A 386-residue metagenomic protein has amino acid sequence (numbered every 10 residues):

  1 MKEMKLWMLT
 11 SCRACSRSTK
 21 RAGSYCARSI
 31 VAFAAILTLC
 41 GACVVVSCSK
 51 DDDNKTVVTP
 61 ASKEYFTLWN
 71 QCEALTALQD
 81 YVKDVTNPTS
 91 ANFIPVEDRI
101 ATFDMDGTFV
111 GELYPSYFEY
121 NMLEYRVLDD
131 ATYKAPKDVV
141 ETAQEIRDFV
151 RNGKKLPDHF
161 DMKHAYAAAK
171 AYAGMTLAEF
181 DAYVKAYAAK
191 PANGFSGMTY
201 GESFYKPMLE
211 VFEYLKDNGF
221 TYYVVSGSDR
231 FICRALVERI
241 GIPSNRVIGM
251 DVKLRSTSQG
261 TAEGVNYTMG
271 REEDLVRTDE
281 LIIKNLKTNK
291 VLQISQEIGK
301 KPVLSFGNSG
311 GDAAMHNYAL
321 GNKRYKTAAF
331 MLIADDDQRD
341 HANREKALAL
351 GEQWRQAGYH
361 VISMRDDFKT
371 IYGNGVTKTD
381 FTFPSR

Functional and structural regions predicted by a protein language model:
M1-A27: N-terminal secretory signal peptides that target proteins for export/translocation
K20-C40: Sec-dependent N-terminal signal peptides
T38-V58: Bacterial Sec-dependent N-terminal signal peptides
T56-Y65, K83, A91, E179-R386: C-terminal cap/substrate-recognition subdomain and adjoining C-terminal extension of metal-dependent phosphatase-like
L68-P88, S309: Short coil-to-helix leader/linker segments, especially the first N-terminal amphipathic alpha-helix with its helix
I94-E97: Short, small/polar residue-rich loop motifs at catalytic or cofactor-binding pockets
R99-L113, H316: Asp-based phosphoryl-transfer active-site loop
Y114-Y117, N121-G201, K206: A metal-dependent, Asp-based hydrolase signature
